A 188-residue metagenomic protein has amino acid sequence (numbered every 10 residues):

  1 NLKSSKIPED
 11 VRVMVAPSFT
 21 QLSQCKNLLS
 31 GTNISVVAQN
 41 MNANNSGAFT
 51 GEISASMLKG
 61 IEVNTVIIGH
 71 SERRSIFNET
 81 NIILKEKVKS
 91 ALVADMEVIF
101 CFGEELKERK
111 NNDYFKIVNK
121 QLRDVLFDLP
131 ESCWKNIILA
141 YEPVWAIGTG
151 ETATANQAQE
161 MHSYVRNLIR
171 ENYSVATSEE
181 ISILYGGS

Functional and structural regions predicted by a protein language model:
N1-S188: Active-site loop-to-helix "anion-binding N-cap" substructures in soluble metabolic enzymes
